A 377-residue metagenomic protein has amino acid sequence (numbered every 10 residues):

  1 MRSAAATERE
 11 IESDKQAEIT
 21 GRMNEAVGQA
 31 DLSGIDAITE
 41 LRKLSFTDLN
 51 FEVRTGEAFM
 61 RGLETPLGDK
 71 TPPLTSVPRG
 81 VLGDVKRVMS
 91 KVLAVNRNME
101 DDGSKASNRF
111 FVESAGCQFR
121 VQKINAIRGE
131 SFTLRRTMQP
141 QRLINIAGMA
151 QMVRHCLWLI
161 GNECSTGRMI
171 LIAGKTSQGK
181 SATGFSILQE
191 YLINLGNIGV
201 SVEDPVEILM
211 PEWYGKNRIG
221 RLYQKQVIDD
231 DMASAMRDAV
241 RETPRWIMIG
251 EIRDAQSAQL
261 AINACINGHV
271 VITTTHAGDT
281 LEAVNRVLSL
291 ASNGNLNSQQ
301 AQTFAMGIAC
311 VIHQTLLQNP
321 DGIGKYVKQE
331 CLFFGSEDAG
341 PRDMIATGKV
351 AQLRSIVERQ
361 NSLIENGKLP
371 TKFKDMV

Functional and structural regions predicted by a protein language model:
M1-E10: N-terminal acidic, proline/glycine-rich, low-complexity intrinsically disordered segments
I11-V377: Short, flexible helix-loop junctions that flank or precede catalytic/ligand sites
